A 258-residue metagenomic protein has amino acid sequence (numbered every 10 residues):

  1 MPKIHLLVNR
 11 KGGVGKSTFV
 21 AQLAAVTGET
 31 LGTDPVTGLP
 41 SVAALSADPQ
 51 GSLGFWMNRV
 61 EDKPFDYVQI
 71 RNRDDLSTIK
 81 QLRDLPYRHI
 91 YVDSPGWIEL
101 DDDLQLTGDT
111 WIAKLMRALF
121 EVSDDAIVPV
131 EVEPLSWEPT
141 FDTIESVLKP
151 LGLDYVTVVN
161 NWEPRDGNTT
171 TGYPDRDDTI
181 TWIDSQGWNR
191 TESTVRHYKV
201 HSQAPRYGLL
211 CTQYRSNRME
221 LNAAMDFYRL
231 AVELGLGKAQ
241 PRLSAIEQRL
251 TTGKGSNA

Functional and structural regions predicted by a protein language model:
P2-S46: Walker A/P-loop phosphate-binding motif and the immediately C-terminal alpha-helix
T30-L85, E192: Phosphate-binding loop that captures ATP/GTP phosphates
S46, L85-M116: Switch II (G3) loop of P-loop NTPases
V92-D93, A126-E131, T157-N161: Conserved beta-strand segments of the P-loop GTPase G domain that flank and frequently precede/overlap
W97-D101, Q105, D109, L119-T140 (+1 more regions): Conserved Switch II/interswitch segment of TRAFAC-class P-loop GTPases
P134-T157: Conserved C-terminal guanine-recognition region of P-loop GTPase G domains, centered on the G4
E163-D166, G172-R215: Beta-strand-loop-alpha "switch" segments that mediate conformational coupling across diverse proteins
L210-A258: NTP-binding/hydrolysis catalytic cores, primarily Walker-type P-loop NTPases
